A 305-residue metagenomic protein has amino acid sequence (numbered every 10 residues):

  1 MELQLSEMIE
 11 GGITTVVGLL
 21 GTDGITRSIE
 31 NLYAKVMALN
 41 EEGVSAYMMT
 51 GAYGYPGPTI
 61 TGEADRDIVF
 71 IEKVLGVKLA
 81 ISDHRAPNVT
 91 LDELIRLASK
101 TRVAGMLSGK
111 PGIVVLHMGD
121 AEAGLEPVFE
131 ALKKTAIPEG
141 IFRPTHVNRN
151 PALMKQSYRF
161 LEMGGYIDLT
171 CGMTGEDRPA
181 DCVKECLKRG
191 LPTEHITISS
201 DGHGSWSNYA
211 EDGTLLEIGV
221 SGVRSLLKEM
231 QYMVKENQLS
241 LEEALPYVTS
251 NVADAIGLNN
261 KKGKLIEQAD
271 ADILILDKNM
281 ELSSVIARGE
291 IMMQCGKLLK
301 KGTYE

Functional and structural regions predicted by a protein language model:
M1-A46, G62-F70, D92-V103, L245: Alpha-helical scaffold segments that flank or form the walls of functional sites
G12, L39, H117, P144 (+6 more regions): Divalent metal-coordination and catalytic microenvironments
V16-V17, V77, I167, L274: Hydrophobic residues within beta-strands of alpha/beta enzymes
G51, P56-I113, Y166: Active-site gating/metal-coordination segments in enzymes
R85, E93, S99-S207, L215-L216: Active-site core of metal-dependent hydrolases
K188-I275: His/Asp/Glu-enriched, well-ordered alpha-helical/loop segment that forms or immediately abuts the divalent-metal
N259, K264-E305: C-terminal cap of metal-dependent C-N hydrolases
